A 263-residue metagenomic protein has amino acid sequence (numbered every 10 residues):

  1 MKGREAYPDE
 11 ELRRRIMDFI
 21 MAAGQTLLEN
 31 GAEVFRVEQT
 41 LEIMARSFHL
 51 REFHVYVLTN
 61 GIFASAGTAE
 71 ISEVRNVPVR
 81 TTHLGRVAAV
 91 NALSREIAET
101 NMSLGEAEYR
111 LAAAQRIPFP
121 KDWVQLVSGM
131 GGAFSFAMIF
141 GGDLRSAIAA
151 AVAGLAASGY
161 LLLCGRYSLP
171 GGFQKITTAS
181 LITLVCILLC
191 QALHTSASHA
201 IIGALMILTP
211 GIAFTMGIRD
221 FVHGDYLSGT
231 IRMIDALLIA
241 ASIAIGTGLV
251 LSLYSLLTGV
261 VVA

Functional and structural regions predicted by a protein language model:
M1-M102: Soluble N-terminal domains of membrane-associated systems
L27-G31, M44, F48, L93-T100 (+7 more regions): Change "in soluble alpha/beta enzymes" to "in soluble alpha/beta proteins
F35, E106-P120, G172-F173, S198-G203: Cytosolic regulatory modules rich in charged/polar residues
V79-S146, D235-A244: Alpha-helical transmembrane segments and their cytosolic membrane-interface
R110-A114, A157-P170, T215-S228: C-terminal ends of transmembrane helices
F119-S198: Core alpha-helical transmembrane segments of integral membrane proteins
Q191-A263: Generic detector of multi-pass transmembrane helix bundles and their immediately adjacent loops in polytopic membrane
